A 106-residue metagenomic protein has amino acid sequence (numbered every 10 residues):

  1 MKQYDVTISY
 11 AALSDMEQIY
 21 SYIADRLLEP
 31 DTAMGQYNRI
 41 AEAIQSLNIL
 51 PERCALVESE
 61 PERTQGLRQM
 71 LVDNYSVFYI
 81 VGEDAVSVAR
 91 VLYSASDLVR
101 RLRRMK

Functional and structural regions predicted by a protein language model:
M1-R63: Basic, Lys/Arg-enriched alpha-helical interface segments
L27, V72-S76, I80-K106: Enriched for short, Lys/Arg-rich terminal
N38-I49, G66-D73, S96-D97, M105: Alpha-helix boundary/capping detector
L50, C54-A85: Basic/aromatic recognition patch in beta-strand/loop cores that engages polyanionic ligands
